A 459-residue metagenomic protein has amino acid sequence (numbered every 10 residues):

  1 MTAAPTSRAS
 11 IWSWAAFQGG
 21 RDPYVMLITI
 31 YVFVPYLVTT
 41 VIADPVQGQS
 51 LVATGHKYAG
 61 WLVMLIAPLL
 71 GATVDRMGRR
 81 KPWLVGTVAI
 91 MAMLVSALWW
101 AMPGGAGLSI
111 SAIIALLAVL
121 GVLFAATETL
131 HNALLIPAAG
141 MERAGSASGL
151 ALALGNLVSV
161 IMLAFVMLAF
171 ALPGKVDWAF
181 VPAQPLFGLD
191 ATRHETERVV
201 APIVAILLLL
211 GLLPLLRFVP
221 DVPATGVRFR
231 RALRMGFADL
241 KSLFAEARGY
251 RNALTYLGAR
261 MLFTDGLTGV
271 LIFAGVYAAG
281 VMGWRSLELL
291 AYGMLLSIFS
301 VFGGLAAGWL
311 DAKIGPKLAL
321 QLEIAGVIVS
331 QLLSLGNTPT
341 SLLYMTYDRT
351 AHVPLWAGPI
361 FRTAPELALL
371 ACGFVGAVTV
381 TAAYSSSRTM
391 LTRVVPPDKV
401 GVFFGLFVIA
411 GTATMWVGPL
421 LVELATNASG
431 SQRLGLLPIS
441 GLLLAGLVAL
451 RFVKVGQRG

Functional and structural regions predicted by a protein language model:
T2-W12, P220-L257, V353-I360: Juxtamembrane intracellular "pre-TM" segments in multi-pass secondary transporters
L27-S50, I272-Y292, N427: Short amphipathic helix-loop junctions that connect adjacent transmembrane helices in Major Facilitator Superfamily/SLC
L65-R79, F302-P316, N337, L342 (+1 more regions): Helix-to-loop junctions at the C-terminal end of transmembrane segments in multipass secondary transporters
V74-I90, A312-I328, M345: Cytoplasmic membrane-interface "Motif A"-like loop-to-helix N-cap segments of 12-TM Major Facilitator Superfamily
T87-G107, G326-R362: C-terminal ends and interior cores of transmembrane alpha-helices in multi-pass membrane transporters/permeases
W99-W100, L209-F218, N337-T338, A383 (+1 more regions): Multi-pass alpha-helical transporter architecture, strongest for 12-TM Major Facilitator/SLC carriers used
A126-A139, A382-V395: Intracellular juxtamembrane helix-capping segments at the cytosolic ends of symmetry-related transmembrane helices
F170-I206, W356, R362-A364, L424-L443: A membrane-interface helix-boundary motif in multi-pass transporters
